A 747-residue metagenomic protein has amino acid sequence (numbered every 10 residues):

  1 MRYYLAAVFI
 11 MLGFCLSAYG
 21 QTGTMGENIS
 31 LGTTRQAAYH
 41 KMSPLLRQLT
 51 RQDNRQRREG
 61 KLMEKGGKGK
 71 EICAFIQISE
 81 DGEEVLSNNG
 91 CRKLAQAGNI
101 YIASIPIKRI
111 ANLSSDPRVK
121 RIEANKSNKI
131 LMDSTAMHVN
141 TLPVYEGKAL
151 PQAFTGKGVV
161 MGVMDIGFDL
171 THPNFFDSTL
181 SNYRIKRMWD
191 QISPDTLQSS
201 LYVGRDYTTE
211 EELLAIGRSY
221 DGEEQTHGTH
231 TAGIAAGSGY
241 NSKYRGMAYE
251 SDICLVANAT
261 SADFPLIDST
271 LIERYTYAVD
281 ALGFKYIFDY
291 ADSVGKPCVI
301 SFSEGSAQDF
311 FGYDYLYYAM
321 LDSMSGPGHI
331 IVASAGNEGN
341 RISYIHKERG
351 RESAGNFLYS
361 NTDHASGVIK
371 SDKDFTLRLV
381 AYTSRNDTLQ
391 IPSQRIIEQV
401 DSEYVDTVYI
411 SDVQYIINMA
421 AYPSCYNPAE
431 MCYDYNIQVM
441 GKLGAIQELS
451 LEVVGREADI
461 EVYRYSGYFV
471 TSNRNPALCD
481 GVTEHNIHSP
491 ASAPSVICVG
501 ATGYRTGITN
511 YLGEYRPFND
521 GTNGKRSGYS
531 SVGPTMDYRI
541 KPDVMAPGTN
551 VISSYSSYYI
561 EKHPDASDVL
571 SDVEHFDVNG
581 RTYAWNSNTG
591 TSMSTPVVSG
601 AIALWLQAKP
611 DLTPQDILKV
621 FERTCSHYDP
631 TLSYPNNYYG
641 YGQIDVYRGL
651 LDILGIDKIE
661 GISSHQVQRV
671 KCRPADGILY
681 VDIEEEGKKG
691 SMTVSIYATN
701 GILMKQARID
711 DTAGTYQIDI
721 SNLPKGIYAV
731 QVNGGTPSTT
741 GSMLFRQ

Functional and structural regions predicted by a protein language model:
Y19-Q152, V160, D177, A262: Autoinhibitory N-terminal propeptides
M42-K68, R109, I130-S181, E211-T226 (+4 more regions): N-terminal domain-start motif of subtilase-like serine proteases
K61-E64, P297-S306, F310-Y313, P327-A335 (+3 more regions): C-terminal subdomain of the subtilisin-like protease fold in secreted/lumenal serine endopeptidases
K148-Y277, G295-V299, G326-G328, S343 (+6 more regions): Subtilisin-like serine protease catalytic core
F168-T229, G246-A248, V294, R385-G467 (+1 more regions): Active-site core segment of subtilase-fold serine proteases
A232, C254-S261, F288-C298, G328 (+4 more regions): Hydrolase catalytic cores
A257, F284-G312, S334, E452-E457 (+1 more regions): Short acidic, glycine-rich surface-loop motifs adjacent to enzyme active sites
S663-Q747: C-terminal outer-membrane/trafficking sorting elements
